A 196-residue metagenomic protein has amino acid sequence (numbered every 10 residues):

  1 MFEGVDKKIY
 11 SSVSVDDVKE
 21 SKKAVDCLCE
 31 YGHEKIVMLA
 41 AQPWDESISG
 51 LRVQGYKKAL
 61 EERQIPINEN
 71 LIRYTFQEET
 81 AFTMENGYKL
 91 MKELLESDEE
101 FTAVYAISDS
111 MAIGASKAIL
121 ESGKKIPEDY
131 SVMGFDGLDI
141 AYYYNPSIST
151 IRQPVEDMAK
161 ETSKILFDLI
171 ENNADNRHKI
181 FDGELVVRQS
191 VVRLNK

Functional and structural regions predicted by a protein language model:
M1: Mobile cap/lid helix-loop segments that gate and shape the active-site cleft of serine hydrolases
G4-K196: Bacterial carbohydrate/catabolite-sensing allosteric modules
